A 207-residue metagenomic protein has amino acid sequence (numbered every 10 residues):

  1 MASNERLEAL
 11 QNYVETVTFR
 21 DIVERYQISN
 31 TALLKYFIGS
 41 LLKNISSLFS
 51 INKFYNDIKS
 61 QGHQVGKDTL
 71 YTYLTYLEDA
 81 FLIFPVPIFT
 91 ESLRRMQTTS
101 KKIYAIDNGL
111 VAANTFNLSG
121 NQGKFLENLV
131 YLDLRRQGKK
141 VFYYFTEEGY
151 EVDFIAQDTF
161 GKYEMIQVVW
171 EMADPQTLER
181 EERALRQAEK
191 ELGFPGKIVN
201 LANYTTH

Functional and structural regions predicted by a protein language model:
A2-K162: Accessory nucleic acid-recognition modules appended to NTPase machines
S119, Y143, V169-P175: Short, glycine/charged-rich beta-strand-loop motifs at protein surfaces that mediate ligand recognition and catalysis
K162-Y163, T206: Hydrophobic residues embedded in beta-strands of well-ordered beta-sheets
I166: Conserved beta3 VAIK motif of the Hanks protein kinase fold
W170-H207: Catalytic cores of nucleic-acid endonucleases
